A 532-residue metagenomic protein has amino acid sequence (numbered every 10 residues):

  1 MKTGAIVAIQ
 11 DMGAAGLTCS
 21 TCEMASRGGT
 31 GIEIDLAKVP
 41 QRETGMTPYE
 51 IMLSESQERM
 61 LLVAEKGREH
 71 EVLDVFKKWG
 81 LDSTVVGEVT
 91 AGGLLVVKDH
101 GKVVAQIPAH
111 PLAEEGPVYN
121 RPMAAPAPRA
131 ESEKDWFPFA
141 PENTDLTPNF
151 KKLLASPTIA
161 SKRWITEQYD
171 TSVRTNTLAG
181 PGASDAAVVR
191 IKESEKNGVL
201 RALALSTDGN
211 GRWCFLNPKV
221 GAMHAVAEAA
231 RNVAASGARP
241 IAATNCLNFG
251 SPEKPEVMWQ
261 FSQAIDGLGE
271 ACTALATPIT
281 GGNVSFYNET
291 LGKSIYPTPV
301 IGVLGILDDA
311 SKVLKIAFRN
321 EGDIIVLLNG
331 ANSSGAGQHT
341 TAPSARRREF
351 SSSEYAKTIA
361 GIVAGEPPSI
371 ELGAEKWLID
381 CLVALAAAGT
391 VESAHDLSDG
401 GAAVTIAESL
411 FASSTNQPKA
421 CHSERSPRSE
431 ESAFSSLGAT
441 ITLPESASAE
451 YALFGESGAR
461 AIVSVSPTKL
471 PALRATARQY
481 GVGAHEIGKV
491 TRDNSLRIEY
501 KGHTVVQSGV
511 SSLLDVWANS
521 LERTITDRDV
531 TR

Functional and structural regions predicted by a protein language model:
M1-H339, R346-N416, F434-R532: Glycine/proline-enriched, intrinsically flexible loops and inter-domain linkers
